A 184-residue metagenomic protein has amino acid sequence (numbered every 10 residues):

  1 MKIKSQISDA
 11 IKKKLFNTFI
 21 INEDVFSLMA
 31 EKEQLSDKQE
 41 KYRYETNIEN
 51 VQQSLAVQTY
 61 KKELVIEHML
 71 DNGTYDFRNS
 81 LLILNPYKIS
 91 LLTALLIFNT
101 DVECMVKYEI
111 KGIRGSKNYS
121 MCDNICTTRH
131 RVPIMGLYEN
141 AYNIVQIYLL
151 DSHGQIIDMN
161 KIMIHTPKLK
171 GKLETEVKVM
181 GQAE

Functional and structural regions predicted by a protein language model:
M1-V65: Intrinsically disordered, low-structural-confidence terminal and linker regions
Q39, Y44-Q53, F77-I110, R131 (+2 more regions): Histidine-/acidic-rich catalytic cores in large beta-rich domains
R114-D123, I157-D158: Surface-exposed loop/edge segments in extracytoplasmic proteins
I125-V132: Aromatic sugar-binding surface patches on proteins that engage polysaccharides or sugar-phosphate polymers
I134-E139: Short, flexible loop/turn segments at beta-strand junctions in immunoglobulin-like and fibronectin type III
